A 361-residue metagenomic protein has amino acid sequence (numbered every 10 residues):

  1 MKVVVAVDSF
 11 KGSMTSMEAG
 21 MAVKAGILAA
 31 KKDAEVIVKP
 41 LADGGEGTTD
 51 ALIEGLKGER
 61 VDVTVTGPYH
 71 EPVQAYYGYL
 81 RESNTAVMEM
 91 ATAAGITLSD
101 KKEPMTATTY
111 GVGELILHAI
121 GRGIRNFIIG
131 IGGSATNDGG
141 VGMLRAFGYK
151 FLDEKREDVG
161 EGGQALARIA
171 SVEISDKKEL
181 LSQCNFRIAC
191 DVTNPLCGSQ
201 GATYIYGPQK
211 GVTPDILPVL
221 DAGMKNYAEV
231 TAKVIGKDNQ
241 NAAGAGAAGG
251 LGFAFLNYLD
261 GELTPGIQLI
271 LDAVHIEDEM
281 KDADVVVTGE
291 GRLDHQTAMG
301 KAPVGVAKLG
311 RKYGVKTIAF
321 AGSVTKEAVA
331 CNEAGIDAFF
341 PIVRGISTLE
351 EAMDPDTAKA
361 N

Functional and structural regions predicted by a protein language model:
M1-I131, A135-N361: N-terminal loops that bind phosphate or other acidic moieties and the adjacent beta-alpha structural core
